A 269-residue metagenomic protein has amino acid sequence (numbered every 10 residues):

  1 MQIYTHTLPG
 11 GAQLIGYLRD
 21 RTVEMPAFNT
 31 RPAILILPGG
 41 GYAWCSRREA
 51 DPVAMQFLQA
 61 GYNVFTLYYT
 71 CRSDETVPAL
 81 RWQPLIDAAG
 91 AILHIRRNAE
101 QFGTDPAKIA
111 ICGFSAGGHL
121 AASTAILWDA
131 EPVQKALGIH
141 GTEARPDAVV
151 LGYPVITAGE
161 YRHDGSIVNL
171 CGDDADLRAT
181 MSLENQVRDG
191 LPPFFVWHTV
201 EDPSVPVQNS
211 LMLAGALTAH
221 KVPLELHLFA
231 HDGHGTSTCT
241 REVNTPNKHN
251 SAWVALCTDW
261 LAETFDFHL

Functional and structural regions predicted by a protein language model:
M1-N29, E160, D164: N-terminal cap/lid segment of alpha/beta-hydrolase-fold proteins
T30-G39: Short beta-strand element of the alpha/beta-hydrolase
S46-R47, L67-P106, T245-N250: Catalytic nucleophile-loop/oxyanion-hole region of alpha/beta-hydrolase and closely related hydrolase-like folds
R47-F65: Short amphipathic alpha-helix adjacent to the substrate-entry channel of hydrolases
G90-S166, R178-A179: Primarily recognizes the serine-hydrolase "nucleophile elbow" in alpha/beta-hydrolase and SGNH/GDSL folds
G190, V196-H198, D202: Short beta-strand/loop motif that positions the catalytic acidic residue of the alpha/beta-hydrolase fold
P203-M212: Conserved alpha/beta-hydrolase "acid-adjacent" motif
L211-L269: C-terminal catalytic histidine-bearing segment of alpha/beta-hydrolase fold enzymes
